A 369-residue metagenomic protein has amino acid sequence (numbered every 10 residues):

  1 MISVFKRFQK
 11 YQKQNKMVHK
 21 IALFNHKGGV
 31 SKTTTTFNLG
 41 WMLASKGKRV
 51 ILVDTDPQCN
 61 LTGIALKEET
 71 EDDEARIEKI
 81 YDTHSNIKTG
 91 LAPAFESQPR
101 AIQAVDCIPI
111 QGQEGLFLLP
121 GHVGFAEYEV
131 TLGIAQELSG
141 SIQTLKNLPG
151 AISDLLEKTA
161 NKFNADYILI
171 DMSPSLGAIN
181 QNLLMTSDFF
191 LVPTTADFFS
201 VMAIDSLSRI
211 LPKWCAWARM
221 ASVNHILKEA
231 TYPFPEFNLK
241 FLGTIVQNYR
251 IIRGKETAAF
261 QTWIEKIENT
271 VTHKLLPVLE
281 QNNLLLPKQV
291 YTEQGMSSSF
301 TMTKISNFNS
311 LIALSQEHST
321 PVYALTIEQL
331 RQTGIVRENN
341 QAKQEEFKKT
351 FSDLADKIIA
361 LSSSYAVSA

Functional and structural regions predicted by a protein language model:
I2-Y11, H225-A369: C-terminal lobe/tail of nucleotide-utilizing enzymes
M17-P57: Walker A/P-loop phosphate-binding motif and the immediately C-terminal alpha-helix
I21, S45-K48, N147-E280: Conserved catalytic-core segment of NTP-binding enzymes
K32, S141-I152, S200-I204, K343-A355: Phosphate/oxyanion-binding active-site loops and adjacent basic polyanion-contact surfaces
N38, M42, I64, N182: Active-site signature of alpha/beta-hydrolase-fold catalytic machinery across serine- and Asp/Cys-nucleophile hydrolases
Q58-L118, V223, L227: Phosphate-binding loop that captures ATP/GTP phosphates
P93-G112, F117-I170, L176: Cytosolic-facing regulatory segments adjacent to core modules
